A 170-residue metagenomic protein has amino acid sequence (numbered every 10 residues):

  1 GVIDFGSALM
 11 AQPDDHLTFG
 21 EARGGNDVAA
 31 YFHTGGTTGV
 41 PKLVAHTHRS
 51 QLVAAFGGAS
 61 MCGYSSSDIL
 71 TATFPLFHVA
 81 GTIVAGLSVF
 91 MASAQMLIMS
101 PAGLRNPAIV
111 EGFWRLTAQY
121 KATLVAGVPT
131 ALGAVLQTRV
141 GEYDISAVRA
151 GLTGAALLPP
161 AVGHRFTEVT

Functional and structural regions predicted by a protein language model:
V2-I3, S7-H33, V40, G63-I69: Conserved pre-ATP/AMP-binding loop-to-beta segment of ANL
D4, I83, T138, V162-R165 (+1 more regions): Catalytic cores of nucleotide-enabled group-transfer and carboxylate-activating enzymes in metabolic and assembly-line
A8-H16, V44-S65, T73, I83 (+1 more regions): Conserved structural elements of the adenylate-forming
G24, A45-T47, V128, P159: GHKL-family ATP-binding catalytic core of two-component histidine kinases
A29-V53: Conserved AMP-binding A3 loop
T37, S93, A155: Conserved G/P- and acidic residue-centered "switch" motifs that form tight phosphate/ATP-binding loops in soluble
L52-I69, V79-T123, Q137-T138: Conserved AMP-binding/adenylation subdomain of ANL enzymes
S100-G103, A118-R165: Adenylate-forming
